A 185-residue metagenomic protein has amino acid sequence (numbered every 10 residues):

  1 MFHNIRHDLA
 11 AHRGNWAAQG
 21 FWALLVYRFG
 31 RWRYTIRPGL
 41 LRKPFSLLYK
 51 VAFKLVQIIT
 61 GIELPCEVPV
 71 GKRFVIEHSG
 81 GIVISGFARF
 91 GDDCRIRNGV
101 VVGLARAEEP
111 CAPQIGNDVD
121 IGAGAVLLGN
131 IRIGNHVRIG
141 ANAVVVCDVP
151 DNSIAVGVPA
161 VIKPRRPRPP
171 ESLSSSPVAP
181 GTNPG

Functional and structural regions predicted by a protein language model:
M1-T60, R168-G185: Terminal amphipathic alpha-helical/low-complexity segments used for targeting or macromolecular assembly
I62-K163: Structural signal for interior beta-strand "rungs" in well-ordered beta-sheet cores of soluble enzyme domains
